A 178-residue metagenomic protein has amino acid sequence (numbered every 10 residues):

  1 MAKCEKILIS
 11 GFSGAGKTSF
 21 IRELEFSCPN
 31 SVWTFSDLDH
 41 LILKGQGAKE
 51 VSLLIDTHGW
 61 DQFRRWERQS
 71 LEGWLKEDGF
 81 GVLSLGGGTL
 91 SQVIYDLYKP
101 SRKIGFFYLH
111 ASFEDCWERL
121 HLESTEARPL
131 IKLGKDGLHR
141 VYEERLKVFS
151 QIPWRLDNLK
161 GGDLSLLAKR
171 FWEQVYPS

Functional and structural regions predicted by a protein language model:
M1-K3, I7, S19, E23 (+3 more regions): NTP-dependent small-molecule kinase module
F12: P-loop (Walker A) phosphate-binding loop of NTP-binding proteins
G16: Conserved glycine(s) of the Walker
I21-R22, I94-L97, R119-L122, K169: Short amphipathic alpha-helical segments
F26-R68: Conserved substrate/cofactor phosphate-moiety recognition/catalytic segment in nucleotide-dependent phosphotransferases
F35-D37, F106-Y108, R155: Conserved beta-strand scaffold positions in the cores of enzyme catalytic domains, especially in NTP/NDP-utilizing
Q62-R102, L109: Glycine-rich phosphate-binding loop used to anchor ATP phosphates in small-molecule kinases, encompassing both
R102-K147: A glycine- and Lys/Arg-enriched "phosphate-lid" helix/loop adjacent to the NTP-binding pocket of small-molecule kinases
